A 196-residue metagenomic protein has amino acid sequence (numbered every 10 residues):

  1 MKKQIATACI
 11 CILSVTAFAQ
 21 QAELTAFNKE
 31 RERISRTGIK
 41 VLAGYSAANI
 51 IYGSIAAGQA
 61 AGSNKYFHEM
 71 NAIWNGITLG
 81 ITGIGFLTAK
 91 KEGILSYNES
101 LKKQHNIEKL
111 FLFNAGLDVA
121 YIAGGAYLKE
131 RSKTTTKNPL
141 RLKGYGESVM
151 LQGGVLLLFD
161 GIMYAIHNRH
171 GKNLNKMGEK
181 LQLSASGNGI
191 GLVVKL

Functional and structural regions predicted by a protein language model:
Q4-I12, A19-V41, K91-F113, V119 (+1 more regions): Replace "edges of transmembrane helices
G38-A47, F67-M70: Alpha-helical membrane-anchoring segments
Y45-K65: Long, highly hydrophobic alpha-helical transmembrane signal-anchor segments
G62-T78: Loop-to-helix transition at the N-terminal end of transmembrane alpha-helices
G80-L95: Membrane-water interface of transmembrane alpha-helices
I122: Extracellular/lumenal glycan-associated surfaces
